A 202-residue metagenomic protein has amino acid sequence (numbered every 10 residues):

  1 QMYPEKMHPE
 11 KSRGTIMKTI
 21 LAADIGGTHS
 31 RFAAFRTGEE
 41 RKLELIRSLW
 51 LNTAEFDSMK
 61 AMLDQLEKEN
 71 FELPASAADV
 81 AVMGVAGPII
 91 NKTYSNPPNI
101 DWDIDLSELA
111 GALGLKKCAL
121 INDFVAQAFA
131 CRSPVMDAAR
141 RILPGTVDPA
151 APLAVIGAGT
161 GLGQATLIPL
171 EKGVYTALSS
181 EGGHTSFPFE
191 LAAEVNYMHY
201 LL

Functional and structural regions predicted by a protein language model:
Q1-I16: Short, Lys/Arg-enriched N-terminal segments with co-localized hydrophobic residues within the first ~10-30 amino acids
T19-Q65, Y94, E181-H184: Short glycine-rich, Thr/Ser-proximal phosphate-binding strand/loop in the N-terminal lobe of ATP-dependent enzymes
I20-D24, V80-V82, A119, L153-G157: Short glycine-aspartate micro-motif
S30, P88-I90, G161-A165: Short, acidic Gly/Pro/Ser/Thr-rich loop/turn segments
T37-K42, P98-D103, P134-I142, P169-L178: A glycine- and small-aliphatic-rich helix-loop capping segment at beta-alpha/alpha-beta transitions that lines
L51-T53, P97-I100, A119-V125, G145-D148 (+1 more regions): Active-site nucleophile and cofactor-binding loops and adjacent substrate-binding regions of central metabolic enzymes
E72-L120, V125-A138: Short beta-strand-loop/turn "lid" adjacent to the catalytic site in phosphate-handling enzymes
P144-V155, L162-L202: Glycine/GP-enriched mid-protein hinge/lid loop-to-helix segment characteristic of carbohydrate kinases
